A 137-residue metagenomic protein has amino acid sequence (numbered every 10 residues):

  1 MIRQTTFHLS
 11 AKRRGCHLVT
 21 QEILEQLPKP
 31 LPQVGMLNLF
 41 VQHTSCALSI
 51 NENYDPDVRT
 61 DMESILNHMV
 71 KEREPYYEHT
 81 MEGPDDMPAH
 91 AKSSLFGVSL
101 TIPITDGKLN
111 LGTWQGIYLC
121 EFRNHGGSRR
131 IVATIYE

Functional and structural regions predicted by a protein language model:
M1-E137: Active-site histidine-anchored catalytic micro-motif
